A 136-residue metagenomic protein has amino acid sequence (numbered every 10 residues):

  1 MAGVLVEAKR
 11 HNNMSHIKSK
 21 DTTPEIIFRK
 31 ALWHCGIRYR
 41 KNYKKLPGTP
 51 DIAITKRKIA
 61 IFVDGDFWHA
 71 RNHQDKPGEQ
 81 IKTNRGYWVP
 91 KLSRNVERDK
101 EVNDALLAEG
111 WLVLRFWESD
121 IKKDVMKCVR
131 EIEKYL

Functional and structural regions predicted by a protein language model:
M1-L136: Nucleic-acid endo/exonuclease domains
